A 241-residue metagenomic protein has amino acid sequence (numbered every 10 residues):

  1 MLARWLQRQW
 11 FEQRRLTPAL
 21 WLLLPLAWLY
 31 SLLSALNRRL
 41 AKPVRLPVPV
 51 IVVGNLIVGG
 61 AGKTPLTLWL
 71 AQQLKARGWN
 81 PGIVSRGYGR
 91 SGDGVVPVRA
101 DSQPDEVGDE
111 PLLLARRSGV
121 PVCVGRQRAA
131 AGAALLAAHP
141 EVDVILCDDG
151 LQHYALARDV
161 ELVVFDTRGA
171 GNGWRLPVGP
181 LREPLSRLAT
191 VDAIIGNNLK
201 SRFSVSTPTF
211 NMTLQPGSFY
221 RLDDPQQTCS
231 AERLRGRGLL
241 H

Functional and structural regions predicted by a protein language model:
M1-E12, G54-A61, V191: Membrane-proximal helical "anchor" segments flanking the first transmembrane region of inner-membrane enzymes
L2-A3, F11, L26, G82 (+1 more regions): Residues lining hydrophobic/aromatic ligand-binding pockets adjacent to catalytic sites
L2-P49: A transmembrane-helix-recognition feature enriched in membrane-embedded lipid enzymes and envelope glyco-/phospholipid
R38-A100: Walker A (P-loop) phosphate-binding motif
P43-P47, A155, E232-R235: Short, flexible hinge/linker loops that cap or flank conserved catalytic cores
V50, N80-G82, D143-L146, G238: Residue-level preference for the first positions of well-ordered beta-strands
N55-I57, L151, P216: Short, well-ordered turn and helix-capping elements at secondary-structure junctions
G87-N211, S218-L222: Phosphate/Mg2+-binding loops and adjacent switch elements in nucleotide/diphosphate-handling enzyme cores
